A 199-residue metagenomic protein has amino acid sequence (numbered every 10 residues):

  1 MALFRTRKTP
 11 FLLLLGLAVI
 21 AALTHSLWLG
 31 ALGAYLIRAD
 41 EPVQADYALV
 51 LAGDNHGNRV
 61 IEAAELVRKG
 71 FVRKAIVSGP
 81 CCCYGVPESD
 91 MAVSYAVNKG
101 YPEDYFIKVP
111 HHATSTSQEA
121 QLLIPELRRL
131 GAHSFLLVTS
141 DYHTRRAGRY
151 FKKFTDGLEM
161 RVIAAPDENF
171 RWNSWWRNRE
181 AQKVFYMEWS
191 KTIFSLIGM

Functional and structural regions predicted by a protein language model:
M1, I20-A21, A63, G131: Residue-level detector of intrinsically disordered, flexible termini and proteolytic processing junctions
A2-R38: N-terminal type II signal-anchor transmembrane helix that functions as the membrane-insertion/stop-transfer segment
T24, R171-W172, F185: Acidic, low-complexity intrinsically disordered regions
L29-R177: A structural signal for short, hydrophobic/glycine-enriched beta-strand patches
R177-M199: A transmembrane-helix-recognition feature enriched in membrane-embedded lipid enzymes and envelope glyco-/phospholipid
